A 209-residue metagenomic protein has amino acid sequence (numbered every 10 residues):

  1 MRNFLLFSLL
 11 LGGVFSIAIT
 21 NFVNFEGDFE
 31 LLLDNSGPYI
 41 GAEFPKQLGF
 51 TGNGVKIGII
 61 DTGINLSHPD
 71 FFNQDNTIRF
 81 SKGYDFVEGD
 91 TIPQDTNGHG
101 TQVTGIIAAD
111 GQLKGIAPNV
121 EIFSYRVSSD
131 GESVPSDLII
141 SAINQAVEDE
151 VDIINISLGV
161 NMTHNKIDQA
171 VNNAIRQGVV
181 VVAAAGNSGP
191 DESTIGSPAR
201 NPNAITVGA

Functional and structural regions predicted by a protein language model:
M1-F22: Secretory targeting signatures
F15-K56, P69-D70: Protease zymogen maturation seam
G37, G41, S67, H99-V103 (+3 more regions): Stable alpha-helical elements in mature extracytoplasmic
F44-I60, I64-K82, D90-P135, R176 (+1 more regions): Subtilisin-like serine protease catalytic core
K46, D110, S124-T206: Substrate-binding/access-modulating region of protease and related hydrolase catalytic domains
A209: A conserved catalytic-loop motif detector
